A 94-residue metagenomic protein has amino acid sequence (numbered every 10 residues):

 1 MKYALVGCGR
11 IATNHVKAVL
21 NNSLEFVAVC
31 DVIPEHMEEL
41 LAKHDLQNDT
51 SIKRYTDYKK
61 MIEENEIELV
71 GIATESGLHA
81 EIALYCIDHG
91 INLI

Functional and structural regions predicted by a protein language model:
M1-Q47: N-terminal Rossmann-like dinucleotide-binding module
H15, S51-I94: Beta-loop-alpha module in the N-terminal Rossmann-like domain of NAD(P)-dependent dehydrogenases, especially those
